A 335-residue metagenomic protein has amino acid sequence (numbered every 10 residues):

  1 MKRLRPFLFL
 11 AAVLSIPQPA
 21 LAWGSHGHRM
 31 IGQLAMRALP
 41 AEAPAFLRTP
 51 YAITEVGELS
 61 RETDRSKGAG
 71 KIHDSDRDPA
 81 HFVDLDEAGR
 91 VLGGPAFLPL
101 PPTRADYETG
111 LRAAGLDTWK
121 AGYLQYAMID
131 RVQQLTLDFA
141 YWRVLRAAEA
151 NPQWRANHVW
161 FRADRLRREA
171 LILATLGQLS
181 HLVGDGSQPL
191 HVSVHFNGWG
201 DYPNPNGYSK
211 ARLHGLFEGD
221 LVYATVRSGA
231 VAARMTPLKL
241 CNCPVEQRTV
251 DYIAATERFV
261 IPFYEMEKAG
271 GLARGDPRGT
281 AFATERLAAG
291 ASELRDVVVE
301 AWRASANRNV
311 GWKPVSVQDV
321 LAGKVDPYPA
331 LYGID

Functional and structural regions predicted by a protein language model:
M1-L8: Bacterial N-terminal signal peptides that target proteins for export
P17-P19: N-terminal signal peptide c-region/cleavage motif recognized by signal peptidases
L21-Q178, P189-A288, E293-D335: N-terminal, motif-rich segments that launch catalysis or mediate targeting to/interaction with membranes, typified by
